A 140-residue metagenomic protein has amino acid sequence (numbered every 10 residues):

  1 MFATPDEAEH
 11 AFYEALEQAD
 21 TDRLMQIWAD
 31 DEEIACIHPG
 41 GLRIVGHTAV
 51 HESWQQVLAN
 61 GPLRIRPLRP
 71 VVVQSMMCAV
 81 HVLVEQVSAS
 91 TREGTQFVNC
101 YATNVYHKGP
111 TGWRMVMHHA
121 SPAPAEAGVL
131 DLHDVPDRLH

Functional and structural regions predicted by a protein language model:
M1-Q26, E33-H140: A beta-strand edge to alpha-helix "cap/lid" segment located at domain peripheries
